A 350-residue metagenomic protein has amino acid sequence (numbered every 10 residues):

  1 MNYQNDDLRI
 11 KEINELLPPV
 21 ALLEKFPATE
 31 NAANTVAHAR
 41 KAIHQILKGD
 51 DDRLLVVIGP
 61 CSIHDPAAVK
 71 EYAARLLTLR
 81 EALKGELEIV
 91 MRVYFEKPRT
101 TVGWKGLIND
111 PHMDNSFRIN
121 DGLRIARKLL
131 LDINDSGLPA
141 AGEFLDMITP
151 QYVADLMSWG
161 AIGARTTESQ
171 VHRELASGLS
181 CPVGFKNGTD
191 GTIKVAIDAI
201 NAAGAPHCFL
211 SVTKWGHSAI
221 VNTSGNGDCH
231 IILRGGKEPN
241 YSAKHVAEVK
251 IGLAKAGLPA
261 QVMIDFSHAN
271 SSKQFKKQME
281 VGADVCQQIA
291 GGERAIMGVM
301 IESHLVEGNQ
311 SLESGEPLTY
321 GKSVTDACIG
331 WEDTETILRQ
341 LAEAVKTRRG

Functional and structural regions predicted by a protein language model:
N2-D6, A73, E86-Y241, H245-V246 (+8 more regions): Active-site-facing alpha/beta catalytic cores
R9-K48: N- or domain-start disorder-to-order transition segments that initiate the globular core
P18-P27, T223-G235, L318: Gly-rich Lys/Arg/Thr-decorated short loops/hinges at beta-loop-alpha junctions or inter-strand turns that position
L55-A68, D326: Conserved phosphate/anionic-ligand binding catalytic regions in large, soluble enzymes, centered on
G59, I264, G330: Conserved, mostly hydrophobic/aromatic
L233-G236, N240, E248-M263: A contiguous, surface-oriented mixed alpha/beta subdomain in the mid-to-C-terminal portion of proteins that forms
H304-T347: Internal helix-turn-beta structural module
